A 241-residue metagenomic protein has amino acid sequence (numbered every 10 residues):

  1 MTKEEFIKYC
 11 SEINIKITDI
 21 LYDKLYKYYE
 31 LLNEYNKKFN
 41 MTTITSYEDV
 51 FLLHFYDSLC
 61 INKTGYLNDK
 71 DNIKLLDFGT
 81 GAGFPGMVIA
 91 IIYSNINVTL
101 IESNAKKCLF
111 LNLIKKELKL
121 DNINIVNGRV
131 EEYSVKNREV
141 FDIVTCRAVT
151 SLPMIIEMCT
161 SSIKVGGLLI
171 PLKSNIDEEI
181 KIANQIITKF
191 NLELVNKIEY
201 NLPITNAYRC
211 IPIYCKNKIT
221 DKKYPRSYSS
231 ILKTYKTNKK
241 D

Functional and structural regions predicted by a protein language model:
M1-K70, L76, K106-I123, S227: Class I SAM-dependent transferase core
L32, I89, Y214: Residue-level signal for inorganic ion chemistry
E48, L59-A148, I156: Conserved SAM/SAH cofactor-binding pocket of Class I
Y93, I163-V165: Helix-to-beta-strand junctions that scaffold the AdoMet/dcAdoMet cofactor pocket in Class I SAM-dependent enzymes
N112-E117, I180-F190: Active-site-proximal loop->helix
G166-I176: Conserved beta-strand signature within the Rossmann-like core of class I S-adenosyl-L-methionine
A183-D241: SAM/dcSAM-binding transferase cores
